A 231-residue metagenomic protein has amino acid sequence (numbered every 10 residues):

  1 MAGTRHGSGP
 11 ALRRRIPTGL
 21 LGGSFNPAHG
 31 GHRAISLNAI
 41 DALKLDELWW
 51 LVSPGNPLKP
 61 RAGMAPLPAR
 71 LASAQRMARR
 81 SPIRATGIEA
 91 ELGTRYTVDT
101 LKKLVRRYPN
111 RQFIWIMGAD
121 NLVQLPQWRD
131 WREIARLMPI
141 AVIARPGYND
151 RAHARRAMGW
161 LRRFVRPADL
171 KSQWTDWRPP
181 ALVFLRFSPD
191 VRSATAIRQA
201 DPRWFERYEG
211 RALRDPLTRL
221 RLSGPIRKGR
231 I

Functional and structural regions predicted by a protein language model:
M1-I231: Nucleotidyltransferase catalytic core that binds NTPs
